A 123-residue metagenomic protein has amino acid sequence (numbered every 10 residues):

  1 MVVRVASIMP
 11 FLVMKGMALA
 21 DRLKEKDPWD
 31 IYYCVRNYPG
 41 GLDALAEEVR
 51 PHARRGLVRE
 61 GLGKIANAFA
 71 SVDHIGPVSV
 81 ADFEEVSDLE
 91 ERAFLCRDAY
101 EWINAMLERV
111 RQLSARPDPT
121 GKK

Functional and structural regions predicted by a protein language model:
M1-K123: Compositionally biased terminal segments of proteins
